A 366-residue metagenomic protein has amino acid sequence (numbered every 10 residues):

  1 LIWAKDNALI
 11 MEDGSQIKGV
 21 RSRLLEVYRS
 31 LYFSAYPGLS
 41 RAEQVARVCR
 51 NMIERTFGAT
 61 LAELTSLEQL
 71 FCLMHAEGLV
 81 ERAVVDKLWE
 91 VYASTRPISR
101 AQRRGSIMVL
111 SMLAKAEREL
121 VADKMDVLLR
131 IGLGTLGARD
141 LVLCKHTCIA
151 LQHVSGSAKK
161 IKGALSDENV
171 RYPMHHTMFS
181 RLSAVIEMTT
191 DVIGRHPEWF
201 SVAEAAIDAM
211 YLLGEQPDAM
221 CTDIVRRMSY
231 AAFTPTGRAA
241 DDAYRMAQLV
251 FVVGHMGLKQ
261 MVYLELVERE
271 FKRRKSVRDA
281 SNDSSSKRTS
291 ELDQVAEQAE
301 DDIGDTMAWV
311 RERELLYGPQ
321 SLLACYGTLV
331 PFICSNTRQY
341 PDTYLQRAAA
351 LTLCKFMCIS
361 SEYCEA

Functional and structural regions predicted by a protein language model:
L1-A4, A8, D13-K87, T95-S99 (+4 more regions): Alpha-solenoid helical repeat scaffolds
W3, V91, V185: Residues that form generic nucleotide/phosphate-binding pockets
I17, R21, T60-L67, R103-S106 (+4 more regions): Residue-level detector of extended alpha-helical repeat arrays and alpha-solenoid scaffolds
F33-Y36, F57, F71, Y92 (+14 more regions): Phenylalanine-focused residue identity feature
R41, A76-E77, E81-V84, S94-Y230: Non-catalytic protein-protein interaction scaffold segments in large eukaryotic complex-forming proteins
V45, L70, L88-V91, V127-I131 (+3 more regions): Short, surface-exposed, charged/polar-biased interaction segments
A138, G237-D241, Y340-D342: Short acidic, glycine/proline-enriched loop segments that cap or flank alpha-helices
E187-S201, A205-V262, E268-D279, S286-D302 (+1 more regions): Long, compositionally biased acidic/polar linker segments in very large eukaryotic scaffold/regulatory proteins
